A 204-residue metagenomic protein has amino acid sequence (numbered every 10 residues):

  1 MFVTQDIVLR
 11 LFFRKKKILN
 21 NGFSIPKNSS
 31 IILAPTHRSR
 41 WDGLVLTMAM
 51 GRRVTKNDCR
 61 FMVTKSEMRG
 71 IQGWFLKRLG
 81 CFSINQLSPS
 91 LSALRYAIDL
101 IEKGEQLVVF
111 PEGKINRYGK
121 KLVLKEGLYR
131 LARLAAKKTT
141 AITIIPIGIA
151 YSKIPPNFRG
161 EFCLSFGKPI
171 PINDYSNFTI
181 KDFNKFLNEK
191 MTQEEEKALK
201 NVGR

Functional and structural regions predicted by a protein language model:
M1-K15, R69-L79, N157: Alpha-helical membrane-targeting segments
Q5-H37: Helix-to-loop junction immediately C-terminal to a conserved catalytic motif
P26-S88: Catalytic core of membrane glycerolipid acyltransferases/transacylases, capturing the structured, soluble-facing
S30-I32, G104-F110, T143-I145: Residue-level preference for the first positions of well-ordered beta-strands
F82-K103: Helix-adjacent hinge/juxtasegments
L100-Y129: Catalytic-site beta-strand/loop segments enriched in glycine and acidic/polar residues
G119-K181, F186: A cross-family acyltransferase "interaction/gating" segment
N177, K181-R204: A cross-taxonomic marker for long C-terminal extensions/tails that follow the last structured domain
